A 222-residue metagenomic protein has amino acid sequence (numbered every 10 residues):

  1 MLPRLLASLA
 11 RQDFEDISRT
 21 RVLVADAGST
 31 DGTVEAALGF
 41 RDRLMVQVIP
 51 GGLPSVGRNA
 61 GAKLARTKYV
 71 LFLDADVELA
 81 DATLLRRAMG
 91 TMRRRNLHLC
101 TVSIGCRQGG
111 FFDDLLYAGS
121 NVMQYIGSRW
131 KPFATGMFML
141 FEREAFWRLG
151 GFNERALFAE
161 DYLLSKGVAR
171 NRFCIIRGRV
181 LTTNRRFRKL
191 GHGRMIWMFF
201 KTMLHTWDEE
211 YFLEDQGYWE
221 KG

Functional and structural regions predicted by a protein language model:
M1-P3, D31-G39: Acidic helix N-cap motif at the loop->helix transition within catalytic regions of sugar-transfer enzymes
A7-S18: Short, acidic, metal-binding catalytic loop of nucleotide-sugar glycosyltransferases
D26-V34, V77-E78: A conserved acidic beta->alpha catalytic loop
I49-A65: Glycine-rich, basic loop-to-helix element that forms the pyrophosphate-binding segment of sugar-nucleotide handling
V70: Short aromatic/hydrophobic "clamp" motif used to bind/position activated sugar donors
A82-F112: Conserved donor NDP-sugar-binding/catalytic core segment of glycosyltransferases
L99, I104-F111, V122-F141: A recurrent flexible, glycine/aromatic-enriched loop bordering the glycosyltransferase active site that acts as
F158-L164: Acidic donor-binding loop at a coil-to-helix junction in glycosyltransferase catalytic cores that engages
